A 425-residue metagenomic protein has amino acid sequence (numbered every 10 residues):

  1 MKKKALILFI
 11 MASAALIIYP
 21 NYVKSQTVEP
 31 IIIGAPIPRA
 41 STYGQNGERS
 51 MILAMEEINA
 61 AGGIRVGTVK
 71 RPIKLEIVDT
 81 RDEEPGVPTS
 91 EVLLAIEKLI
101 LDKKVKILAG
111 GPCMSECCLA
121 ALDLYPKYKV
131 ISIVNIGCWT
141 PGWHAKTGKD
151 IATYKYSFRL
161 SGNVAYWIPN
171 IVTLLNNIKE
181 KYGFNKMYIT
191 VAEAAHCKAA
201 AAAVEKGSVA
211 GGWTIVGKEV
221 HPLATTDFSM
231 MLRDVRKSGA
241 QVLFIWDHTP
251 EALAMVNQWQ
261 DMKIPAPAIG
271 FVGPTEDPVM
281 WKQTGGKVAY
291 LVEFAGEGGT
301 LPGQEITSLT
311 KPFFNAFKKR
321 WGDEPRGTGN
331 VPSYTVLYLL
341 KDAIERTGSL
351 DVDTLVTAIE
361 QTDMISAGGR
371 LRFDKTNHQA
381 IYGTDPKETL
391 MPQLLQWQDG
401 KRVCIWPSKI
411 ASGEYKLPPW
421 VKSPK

Functional and structural regions predicted by a protein language model:
M1-I32, I100-D102, V421-K425: Short, low-complexity disordered leader/linker segments with a strong preference for bacterial N-terminal type II
Y22-G34, R65-K74, N176-K186: Immediate post-signal peptide segment of exported/extracytoplasmic ligand-binding proteins
V28, Y43-R49, I64-G148, L160 (+2 more regions): Beta-alpha junction/loop-to-helix N-cap segments that form part of ligand/metal-binding clefts
G34-I52, V78-P85, P112, T190-A199 (+2 more regions): Extracytoplasmic "Venus flytrap"
G44-V66, A202-A210: Short, polar/charged alpha-helical segment
V105-K218, P267-E293: Extracytoplasmic ligand/sensor domains, especially the bilobed periplasmic-binding protein
W259-Y334, E345-R346, C404-G413, P418-P424: Extracellular/periplasmic periplasmic-binding protein-like sensory domains
A316-N330, K341-C404: Segments of small-molecule ligand-sensing domains
